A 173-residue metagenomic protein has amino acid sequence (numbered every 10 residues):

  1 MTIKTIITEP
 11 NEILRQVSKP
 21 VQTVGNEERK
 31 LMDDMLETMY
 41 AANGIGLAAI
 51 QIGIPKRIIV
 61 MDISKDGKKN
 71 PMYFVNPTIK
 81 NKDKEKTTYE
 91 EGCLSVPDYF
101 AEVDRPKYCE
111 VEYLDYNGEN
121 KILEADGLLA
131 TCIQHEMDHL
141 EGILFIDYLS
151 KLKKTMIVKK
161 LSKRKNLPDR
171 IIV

Functional and structural regions predicted by a protein language model:
M1-V173: Positively charged
